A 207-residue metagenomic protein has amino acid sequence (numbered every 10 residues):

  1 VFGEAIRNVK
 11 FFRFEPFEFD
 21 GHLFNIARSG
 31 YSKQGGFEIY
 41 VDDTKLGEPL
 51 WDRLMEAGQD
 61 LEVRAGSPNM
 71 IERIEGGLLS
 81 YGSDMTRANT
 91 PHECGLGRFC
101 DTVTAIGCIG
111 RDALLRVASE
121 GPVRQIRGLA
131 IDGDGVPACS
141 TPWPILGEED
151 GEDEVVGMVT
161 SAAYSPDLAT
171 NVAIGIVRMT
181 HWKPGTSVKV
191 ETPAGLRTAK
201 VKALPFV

Functional and structural regions predicted by a protein language model:
V1-V207: Conserved, structured C-terminal
